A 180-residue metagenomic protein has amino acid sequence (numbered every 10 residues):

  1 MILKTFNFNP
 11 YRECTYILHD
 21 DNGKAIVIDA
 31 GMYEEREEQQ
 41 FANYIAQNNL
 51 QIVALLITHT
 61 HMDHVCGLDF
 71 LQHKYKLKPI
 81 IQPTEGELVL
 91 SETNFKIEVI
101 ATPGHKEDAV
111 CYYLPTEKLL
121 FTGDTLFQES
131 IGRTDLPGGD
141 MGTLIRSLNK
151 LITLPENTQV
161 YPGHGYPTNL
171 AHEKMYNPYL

Functional and structural regions predicted by a protein language model:
M1-N43, N48, C111-G123: Conserved beta-strand hairpin/beta-sheet module of binuclear metal-dependent hydrolase folds, prominently
L3, I17, L88-P115: Core dinuclear metal-dependent hydrolase active-site scaffold
L3-N7, G31-Y33, I57-T58, I97-P103 (+1 more regions): Short, flexible loop segments at the rims of nucleotide/cofactor-binding pockets, characterized by
T15, E37-E38, V65-L68, I131-G132 (+1 more regions): Short glycine-/acidic-enriched loop or helix-start segments at secondary-structure transitions that form or flank
A25, M32-Y33, K106-L180: Metallo-beta-lactamase
M32-E98, Y179: Active-site HxH/HxHxD metal-binding segment of metal-dependent hydrolases
L55-V65, I100-A109, Y161-P167: Histidine-centered catalytic micro-motifs
